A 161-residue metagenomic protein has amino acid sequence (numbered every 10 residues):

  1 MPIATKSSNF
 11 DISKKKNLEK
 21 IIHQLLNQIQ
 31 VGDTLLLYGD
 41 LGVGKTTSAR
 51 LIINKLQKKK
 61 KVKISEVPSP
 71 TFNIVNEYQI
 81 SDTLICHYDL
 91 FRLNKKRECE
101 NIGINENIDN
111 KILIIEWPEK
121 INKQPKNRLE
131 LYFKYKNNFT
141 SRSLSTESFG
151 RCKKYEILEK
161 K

Functional and structural regions predicted by a protein language model:
P2-Q24: N-terminal pre-Walker A segment at the start of P-loop NTPase domains
L25-G32: Phosphate-binding P-loop
L35-L37: Hydrophobic anchor at the beta1->P-loop junction of P-loop NTPases
L41: The conserved Walker
K45: Conserved lysine of the Walker
N54-E66, I80: Post-Walker A helix-loop "phosphate-sensing" segment adjacent to the P-loop in P-loop NTPases
T71, V75-W117: Conserved nucleotide-sensing/catalytic segment adjacent to the nucleotide-binding pocket in NTP-handling enzymes
R97-C99, N105-K161: Short phosphate-coordinating micro-motif centered on Lys-Gly-acidic
